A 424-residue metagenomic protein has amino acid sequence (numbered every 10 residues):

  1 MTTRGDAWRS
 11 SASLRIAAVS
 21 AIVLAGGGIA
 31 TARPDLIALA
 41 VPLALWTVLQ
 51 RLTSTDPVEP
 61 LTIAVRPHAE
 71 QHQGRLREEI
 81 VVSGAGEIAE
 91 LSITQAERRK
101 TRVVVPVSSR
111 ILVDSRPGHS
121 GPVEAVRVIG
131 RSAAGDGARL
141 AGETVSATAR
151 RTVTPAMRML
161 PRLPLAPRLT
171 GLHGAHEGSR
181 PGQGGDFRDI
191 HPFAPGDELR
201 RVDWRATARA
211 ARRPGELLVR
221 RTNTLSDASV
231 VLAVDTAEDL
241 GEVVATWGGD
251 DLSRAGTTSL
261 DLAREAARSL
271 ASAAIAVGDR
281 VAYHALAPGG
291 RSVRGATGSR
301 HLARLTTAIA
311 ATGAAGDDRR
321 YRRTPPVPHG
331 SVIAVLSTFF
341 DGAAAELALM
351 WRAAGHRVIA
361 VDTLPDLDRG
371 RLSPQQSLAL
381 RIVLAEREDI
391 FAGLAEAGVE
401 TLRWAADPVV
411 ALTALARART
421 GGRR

Functional and structural regions predicted by a protein language model:
M1, L172-H176, R403: Polar low-complexity intrinsically disordered regions
T2-A17, G26-G27, A206-R209, L217-R424: Exposed, interaction-prone extracellular/peripheral surfaces
T2-P60: A eukaryote-biased signal for short, well-structured alpha-helical docking elements
G26-G27, L43-R294, S331-A334: An amphipathic, basic-hydrophobic helix/alpha-beta surface used to engage anionic, phosphate-rich ligands or surfaces
T31, R99, A405-A406: N-terminal export/targeting signals for secretion/compartment entry
V41-D56, P161-L172, H176-S179, L305 (+3 more regions): Charged, low-complexity, helix-prone segments enriched in Lys/Glu/Asp/Gln
